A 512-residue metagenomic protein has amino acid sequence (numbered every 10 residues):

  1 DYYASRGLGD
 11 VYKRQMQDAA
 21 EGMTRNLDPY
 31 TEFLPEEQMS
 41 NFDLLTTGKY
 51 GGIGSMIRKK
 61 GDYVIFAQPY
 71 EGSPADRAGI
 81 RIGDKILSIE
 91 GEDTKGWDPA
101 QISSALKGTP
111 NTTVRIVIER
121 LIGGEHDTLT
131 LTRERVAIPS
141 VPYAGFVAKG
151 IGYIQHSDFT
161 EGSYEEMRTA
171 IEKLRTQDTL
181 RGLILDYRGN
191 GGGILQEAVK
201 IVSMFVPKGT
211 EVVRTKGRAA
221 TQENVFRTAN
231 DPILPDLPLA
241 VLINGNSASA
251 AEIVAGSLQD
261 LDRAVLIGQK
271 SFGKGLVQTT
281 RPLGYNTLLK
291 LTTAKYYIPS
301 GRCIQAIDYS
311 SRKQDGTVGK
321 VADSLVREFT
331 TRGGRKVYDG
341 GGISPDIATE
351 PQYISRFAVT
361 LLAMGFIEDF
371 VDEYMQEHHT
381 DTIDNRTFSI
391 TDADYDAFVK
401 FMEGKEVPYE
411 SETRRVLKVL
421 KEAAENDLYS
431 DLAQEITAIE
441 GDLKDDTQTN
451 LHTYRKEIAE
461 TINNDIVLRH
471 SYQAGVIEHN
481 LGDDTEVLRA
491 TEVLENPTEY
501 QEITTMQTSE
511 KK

Functional and structural regions predicted by a protein language model:
D1, S5, G9, P35 (+5 more regions): Cleft-lining beta-strand/loop regions that shape enzyme active-site pockets
G9-Q15, T31-E36, G182-L183, V213-K216 (+4 more regions): Surface-exposed patches in mature extracellular/periplasmic domains of secreted proteins
D10-I65, N111-Y143, L481-E486, T491 (+1 more regions): Extended, small/polar residue-biased N-terminal targeting/export presequences and adjacent propeptide/linker tracts
M16-A20, R168, A459: Hydrophobic face of alpha-helices
Q68, W97, T130, T292 (+3 more regions): Short linear motifs in exposed loops
A250, D262, I267-Q269, G273-T330: Polar, glycine-rich mid-to-C-terminal structural blocks that act as macromolecule-binding/assembly scaffolds
C303-I304, D308-S310, Q314-K512: Conserved functional hotspot residues or short segments at active or partner-binding sites across diverse domains
